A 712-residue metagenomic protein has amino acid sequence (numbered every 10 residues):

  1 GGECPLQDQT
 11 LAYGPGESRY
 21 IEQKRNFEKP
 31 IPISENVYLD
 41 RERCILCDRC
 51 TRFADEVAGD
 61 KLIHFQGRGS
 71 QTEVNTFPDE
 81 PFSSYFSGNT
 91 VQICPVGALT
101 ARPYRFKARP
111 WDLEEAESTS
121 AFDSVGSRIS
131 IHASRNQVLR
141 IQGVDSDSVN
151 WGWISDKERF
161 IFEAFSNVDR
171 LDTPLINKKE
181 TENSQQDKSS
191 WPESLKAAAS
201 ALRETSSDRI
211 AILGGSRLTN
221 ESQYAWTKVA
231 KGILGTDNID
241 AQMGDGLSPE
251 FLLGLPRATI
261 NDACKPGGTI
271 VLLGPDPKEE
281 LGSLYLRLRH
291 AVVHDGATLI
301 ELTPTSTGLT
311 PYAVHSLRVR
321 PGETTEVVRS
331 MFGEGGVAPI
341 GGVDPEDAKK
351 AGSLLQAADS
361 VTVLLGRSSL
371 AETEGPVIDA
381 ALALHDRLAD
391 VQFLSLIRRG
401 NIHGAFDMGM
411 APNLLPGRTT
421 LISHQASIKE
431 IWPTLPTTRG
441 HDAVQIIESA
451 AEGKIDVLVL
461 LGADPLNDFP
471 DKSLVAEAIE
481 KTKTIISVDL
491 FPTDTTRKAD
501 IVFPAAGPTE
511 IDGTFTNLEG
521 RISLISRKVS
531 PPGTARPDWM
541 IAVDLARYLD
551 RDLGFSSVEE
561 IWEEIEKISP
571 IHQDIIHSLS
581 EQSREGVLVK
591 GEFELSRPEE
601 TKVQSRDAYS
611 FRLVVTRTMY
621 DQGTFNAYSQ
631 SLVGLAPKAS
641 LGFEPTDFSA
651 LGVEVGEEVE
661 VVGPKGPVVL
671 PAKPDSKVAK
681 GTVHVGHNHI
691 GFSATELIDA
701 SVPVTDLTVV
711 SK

Functional and structural regions predicted by a protein language model:
E3-E42, R52, V57-Q92, V96 (+2 more regions): Ferredoxin-type iron-sulfur electron-transfer modules in oxidoreductases and energy-metabolism complexes
P5, D40-C47, T51-A58, E80-S83 (+6 more regions): Catalytic alpha/large subunits of respiratory electron-transfer oxidoreductases, centered on bis-MGD molybdoenzymes
P32-N36, I270, Y312, I522-S530: Flexible glycine/proline-enriched surface loops and loop-helix/loop-strand junctions
L62, R128-S130, A650: Short, surface-exposed charged micro-motifs
A338, G342-E346, G352, S526-Q582 (+2 more regions): Long, contiguous, secondary-structure-rich segments that constitute the structural scaffold of globular domains
D379-L382, A405-G409, A426, V558-L635: Long, low-complexity segments enriched in small/aliphatic residues
D512-S526: Catalytic or ion-translocation cores adjacent to nucleophile or general acid/base/metal-coordination motifs in diverse
